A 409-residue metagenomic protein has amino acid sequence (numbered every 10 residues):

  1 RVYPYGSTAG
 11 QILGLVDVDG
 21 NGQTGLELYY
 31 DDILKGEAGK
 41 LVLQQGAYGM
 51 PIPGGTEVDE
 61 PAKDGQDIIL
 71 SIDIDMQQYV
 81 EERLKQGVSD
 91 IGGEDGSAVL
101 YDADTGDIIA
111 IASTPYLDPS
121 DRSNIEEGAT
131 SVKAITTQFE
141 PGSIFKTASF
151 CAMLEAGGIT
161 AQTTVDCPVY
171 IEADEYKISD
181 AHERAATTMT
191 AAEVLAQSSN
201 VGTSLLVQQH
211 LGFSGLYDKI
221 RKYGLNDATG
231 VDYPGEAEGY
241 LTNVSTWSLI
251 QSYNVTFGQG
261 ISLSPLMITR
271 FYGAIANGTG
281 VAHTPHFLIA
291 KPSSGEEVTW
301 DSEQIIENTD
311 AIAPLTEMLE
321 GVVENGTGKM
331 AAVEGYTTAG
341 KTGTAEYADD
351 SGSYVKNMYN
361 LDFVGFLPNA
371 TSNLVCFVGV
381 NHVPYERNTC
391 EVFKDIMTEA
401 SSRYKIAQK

Functional and structural regions predicted by a protein language model:
R1-G65, T269, F393-T398: Small/polar-residue-rich segments within soluble enzyme cores
G20, K85-G96, L100-T105, S113 (+1 more regions): Flexible, solvent-exposed loop/hinge segments and secondary-structure transition points
D31, K35-A38, E81, K85 (+3 more regions): Amphipathic, well-packed alpha-helical segments that form the structural scaffold of globular domains
A47-E57, A103-G142, A148-V378: Beta-lactam-recognizing serine transpeptidase/beta-lactamase-like catalytic domain environment
I52-G96: Conserved, well-ordered alpha-helix/loop/beta-strand core segments that scaffold catalytic motifs
R83-I91, Y116, V323, Y404: Structural motif corresponding to the C-terminal cap of alpha-helices
E296-T299, E391-K409: Short, gly/Ser/Thr-rich active-site loops of penicillin-recognizing serine hydrolases
N381-V392: A short acidic/glycine-rich loop-to-helix N-cap element
